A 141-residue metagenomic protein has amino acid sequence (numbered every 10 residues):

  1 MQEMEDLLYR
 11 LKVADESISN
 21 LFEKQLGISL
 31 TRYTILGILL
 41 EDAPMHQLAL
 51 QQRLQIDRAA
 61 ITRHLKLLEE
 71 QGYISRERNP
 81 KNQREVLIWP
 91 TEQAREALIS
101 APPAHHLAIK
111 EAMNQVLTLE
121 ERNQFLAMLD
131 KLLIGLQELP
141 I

Functional and structural regions predicted by a protein language model:
M1-L26, P90, N114, L136: N-terminal leader segment of winged-helix/HTH proteins
D6, L11, P103-I141: Terminal interaction helix/tail motif
L7-R10, R32-I38, H64-E70, M128: Residue-level recognition of specific faces of alpha-helices
Y9, S19-A60, I141: N-terminal helix-turn-helix DNA-binding core of bacterial DNA-binding proteins
L11, D15, L54, R58 (+4 more regions): Short amphipathic alpha-helical/adjacent loop interface patches that line ligand and macromolecule-binding sites
D15, A43, Q71-G72, L136 (+1 more regions): A general structural signal marking secondary-structure boundaries and capping sites
K66-Q124: Charged, amphipathic alpha-helical coiled-coil/dimerization segments
